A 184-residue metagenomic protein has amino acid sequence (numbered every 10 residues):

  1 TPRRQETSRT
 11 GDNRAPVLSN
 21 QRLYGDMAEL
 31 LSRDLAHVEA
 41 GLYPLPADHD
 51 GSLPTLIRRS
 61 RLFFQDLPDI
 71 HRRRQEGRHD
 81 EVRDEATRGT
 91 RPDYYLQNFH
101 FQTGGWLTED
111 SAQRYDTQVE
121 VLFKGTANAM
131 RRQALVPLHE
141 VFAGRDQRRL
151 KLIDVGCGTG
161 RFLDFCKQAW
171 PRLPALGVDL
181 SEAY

Functional and structural regions predicted by a protein language model:
T1-T90: N-terminal accessory segments
D84-E85, F99-Q102: A ubiquitous short alpha-helical element
R91-H100: Short, contiguous pre-domain boundary segments
F101-G104, T108-G125: K/E-rich alpha-helical interaction surfaces of small helical-bundle regulatory domains
R114, G125-R148: Conserved alpha-helix/loop element of class I SAM-dependent methyltransferases that forms part of the SAM/SAH-binding
D116-E120, H139, P171: A broad detector of the eukaryotic-type serine/threonine protein kinase catalytic domain
I153, G158-Y184: Class I SAM-dependent methyltransferase SAM/SAH-binding core
